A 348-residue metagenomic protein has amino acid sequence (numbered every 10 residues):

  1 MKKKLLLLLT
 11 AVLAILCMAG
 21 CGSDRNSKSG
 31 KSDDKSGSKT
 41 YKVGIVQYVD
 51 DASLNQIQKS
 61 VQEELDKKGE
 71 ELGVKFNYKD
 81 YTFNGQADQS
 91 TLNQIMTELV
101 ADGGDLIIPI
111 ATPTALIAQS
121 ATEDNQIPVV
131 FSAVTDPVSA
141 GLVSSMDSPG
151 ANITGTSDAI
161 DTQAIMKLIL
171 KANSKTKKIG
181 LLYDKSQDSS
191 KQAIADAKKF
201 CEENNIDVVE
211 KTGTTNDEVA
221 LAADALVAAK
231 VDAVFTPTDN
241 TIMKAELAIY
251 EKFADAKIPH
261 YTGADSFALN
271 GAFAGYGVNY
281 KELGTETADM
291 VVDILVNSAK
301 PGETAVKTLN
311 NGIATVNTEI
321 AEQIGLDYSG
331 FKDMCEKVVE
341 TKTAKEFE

Functional and structural regions predicted by a protein language model:
L16-G20: C-terminal motif of bacterial Sec signal peptides marking the signal peptidase cleavage site
G22-R25: Bacterial signal peptide processing site
G37-K68, L72, K79-S90, S186-S190 (+1 more regions): Extracytoplasmic "Venus flytrap"
V43, V61, T154-N204, T304-A321: An alpha-beta-alpha
N77-A101, T212-V227: Structural motif
F83-S144, D239-A254, I258, G263: Beta-alpha junction/loop-to-helix N-cap segments that form part of ligand/metal-binding clefts
D136-K178, V278-A299: Hydrophobic alpha-helical segments within soluble ligand-binding/sensing domains
D293-E348: Hinge/cleft segment of the Venus flytrap/periplasmic-binding protein
